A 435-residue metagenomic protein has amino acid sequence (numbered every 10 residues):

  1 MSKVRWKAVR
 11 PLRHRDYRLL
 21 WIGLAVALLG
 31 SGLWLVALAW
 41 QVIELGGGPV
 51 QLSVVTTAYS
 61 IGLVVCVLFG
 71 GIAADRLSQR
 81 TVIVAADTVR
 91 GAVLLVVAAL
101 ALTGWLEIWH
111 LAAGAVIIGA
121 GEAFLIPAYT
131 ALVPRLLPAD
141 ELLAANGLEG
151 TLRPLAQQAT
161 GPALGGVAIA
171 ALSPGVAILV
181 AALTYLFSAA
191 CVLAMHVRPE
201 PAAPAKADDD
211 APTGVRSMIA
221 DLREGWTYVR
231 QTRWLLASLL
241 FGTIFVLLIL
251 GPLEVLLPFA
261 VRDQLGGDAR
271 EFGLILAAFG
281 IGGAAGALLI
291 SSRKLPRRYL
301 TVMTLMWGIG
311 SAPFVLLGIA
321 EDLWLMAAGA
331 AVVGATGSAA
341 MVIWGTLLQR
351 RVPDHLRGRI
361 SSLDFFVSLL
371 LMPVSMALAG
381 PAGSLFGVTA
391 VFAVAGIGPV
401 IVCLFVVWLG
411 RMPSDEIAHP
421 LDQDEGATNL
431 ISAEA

Functional and structural regions predicted by a protein language model:
M1-A435: Alpha-helical transmembrane-bundle signature of multi-pass membrane transport and export proteins
